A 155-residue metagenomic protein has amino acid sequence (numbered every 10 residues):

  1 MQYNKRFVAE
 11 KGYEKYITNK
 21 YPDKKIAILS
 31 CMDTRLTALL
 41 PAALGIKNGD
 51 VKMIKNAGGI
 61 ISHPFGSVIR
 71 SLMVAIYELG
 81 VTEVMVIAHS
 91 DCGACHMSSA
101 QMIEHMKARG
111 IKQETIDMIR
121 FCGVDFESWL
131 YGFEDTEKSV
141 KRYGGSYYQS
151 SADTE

Functional and structural regions predicted by a protein language model:
M1-K24, G59-V68, I76-V81, C92-E155: Divalent-metal-activated hydrolytic enzyme cores
D23-I26, N48-V51: A common structural microfeature
L29-C31, K55, I87-H89: Short beta-strand segments
D33-R35: Short, charged/polar surface micro-motifs in flexible loops or helix N-caps
P41-I46: Short Gly/aromatic-enriched secondary-structure transition segments
V51-G58: A short beta-strand-loop structural module common to alpha/beta enzyme folds
